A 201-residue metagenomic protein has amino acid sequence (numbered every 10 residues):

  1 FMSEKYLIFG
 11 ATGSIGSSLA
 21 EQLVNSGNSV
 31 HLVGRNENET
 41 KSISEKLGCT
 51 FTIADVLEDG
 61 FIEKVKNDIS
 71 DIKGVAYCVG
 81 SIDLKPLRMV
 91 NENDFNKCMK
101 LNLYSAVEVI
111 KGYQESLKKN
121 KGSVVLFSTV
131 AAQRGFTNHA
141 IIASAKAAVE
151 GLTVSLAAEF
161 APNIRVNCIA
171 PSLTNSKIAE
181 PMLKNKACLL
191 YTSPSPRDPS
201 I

Functional and structural regions predicted by a protein language model:
T12, A20: N-terminal Rossmann NAD(P)H-binding glycine-rich loop of SDR-like oxidoreductase domains
P86-L87, N91-N96, L189-L190: Substrate-binding pocket helix/loop in short-chain dehydrogenase/reductase
I110, A145: Active-site helix of classical SDR
E115, A157-P162: Alpha-helical segment proximal to the catalytic Tyr-Lys
T129: Residue(s) in the substrate-gating loop at a strand-loop-helix junction that position the organic substrate next
G135-A143, S155: Active-site loop-to-helix junction immediately N-terminal to the catalytic Tyr of the SDR YXXXK motif in Rossmann-fold
Y191-I201: Single conserved hydrophobic/aromatic residue that forms the stacking wall/gate of nucleotide- or nucleobase-binding
